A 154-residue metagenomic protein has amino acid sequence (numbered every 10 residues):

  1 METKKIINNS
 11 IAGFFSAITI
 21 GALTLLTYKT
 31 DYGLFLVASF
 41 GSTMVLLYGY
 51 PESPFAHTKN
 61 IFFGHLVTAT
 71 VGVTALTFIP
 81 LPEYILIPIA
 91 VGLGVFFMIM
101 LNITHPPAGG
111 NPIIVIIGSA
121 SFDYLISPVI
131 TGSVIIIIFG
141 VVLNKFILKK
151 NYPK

Functional and structural regions predicted by a protein language model:
M1-T74, I79-P88, S119-K154: Alpha-helical transmembrane segments and their membrane-interface boundaries that form or gate the permeation pathway
G41-S42, G94, G110: Alpha-helical structural signal
E52-N60, M98-A108: Membrane-helix interface "capping/anchor" motifs
T74-A75, F97, I113-V115: Buried hydrophobic packing segments
P80-H105: Internal alpha-helical transmembrane segments of multi-pass membrane proteins
L101-L125: Membrane-helix boundary connector in multi-pass membrane proteins
